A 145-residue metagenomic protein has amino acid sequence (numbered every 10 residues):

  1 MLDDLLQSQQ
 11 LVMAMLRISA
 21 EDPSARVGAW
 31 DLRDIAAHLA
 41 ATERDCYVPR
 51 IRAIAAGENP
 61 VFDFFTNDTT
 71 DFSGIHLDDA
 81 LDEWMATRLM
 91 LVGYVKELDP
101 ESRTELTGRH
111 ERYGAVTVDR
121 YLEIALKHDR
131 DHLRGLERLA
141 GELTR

Functional and structural regions predicted by a protein language model:
M1: Short Lys/Arg-rich basic patches
D4, S8-M15, D68-E105: Acidic/histidine-rich alpha-helical segments that form the ligand environment of transition-metal centers
L16-A20: Extracellular-facing binding/remodeling surfaces
D22-F64, L106-R145: Short, contiguous alpha-helical
